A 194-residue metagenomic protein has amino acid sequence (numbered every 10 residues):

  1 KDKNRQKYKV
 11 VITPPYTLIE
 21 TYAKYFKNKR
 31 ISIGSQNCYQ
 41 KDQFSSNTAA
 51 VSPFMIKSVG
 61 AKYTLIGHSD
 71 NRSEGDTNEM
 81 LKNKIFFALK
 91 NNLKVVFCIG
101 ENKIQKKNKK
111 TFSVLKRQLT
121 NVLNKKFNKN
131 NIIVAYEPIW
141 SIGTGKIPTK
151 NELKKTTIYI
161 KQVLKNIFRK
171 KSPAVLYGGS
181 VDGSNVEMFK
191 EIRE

Functional and structural regions predicted by a protein language model:
K1-A135, I139-E194: Active-site loop-to-helix "anion-binding N-cap" substructures in soluble metabolic enzymes
